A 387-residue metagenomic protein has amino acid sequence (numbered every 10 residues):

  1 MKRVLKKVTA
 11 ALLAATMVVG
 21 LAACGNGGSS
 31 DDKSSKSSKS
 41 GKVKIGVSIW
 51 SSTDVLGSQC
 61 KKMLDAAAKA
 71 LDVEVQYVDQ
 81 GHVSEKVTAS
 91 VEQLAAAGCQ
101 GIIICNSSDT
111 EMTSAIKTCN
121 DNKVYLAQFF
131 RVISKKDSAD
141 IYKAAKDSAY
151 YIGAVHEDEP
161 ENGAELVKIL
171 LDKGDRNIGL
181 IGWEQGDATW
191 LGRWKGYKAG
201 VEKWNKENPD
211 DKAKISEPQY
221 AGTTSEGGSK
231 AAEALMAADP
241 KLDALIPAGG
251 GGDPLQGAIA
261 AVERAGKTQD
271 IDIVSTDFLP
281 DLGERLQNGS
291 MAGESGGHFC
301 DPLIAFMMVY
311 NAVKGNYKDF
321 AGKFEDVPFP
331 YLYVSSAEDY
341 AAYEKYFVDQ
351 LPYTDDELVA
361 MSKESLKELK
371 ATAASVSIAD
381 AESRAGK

Functional and structural regions predicted by a protein language model:
M1-L12: Bacterial N-terminal signal peptides that target proteins for export
K2-V4, M17, C24-K387: A residue-level marker of the well-folded mature domains of exported/periplasmic proteins
L12-G20: Bacterial N-terminal signal peptides
